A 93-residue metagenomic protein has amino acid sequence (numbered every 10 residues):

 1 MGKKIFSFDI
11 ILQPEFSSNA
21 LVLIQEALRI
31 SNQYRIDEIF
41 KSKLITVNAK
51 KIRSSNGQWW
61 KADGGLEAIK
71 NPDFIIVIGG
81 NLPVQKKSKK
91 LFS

Functional and structural regions predicted by a protein language model:
M1-S93: Extended, subdomain-level signal for the structured scaffold at the beginning of enzyme domains
